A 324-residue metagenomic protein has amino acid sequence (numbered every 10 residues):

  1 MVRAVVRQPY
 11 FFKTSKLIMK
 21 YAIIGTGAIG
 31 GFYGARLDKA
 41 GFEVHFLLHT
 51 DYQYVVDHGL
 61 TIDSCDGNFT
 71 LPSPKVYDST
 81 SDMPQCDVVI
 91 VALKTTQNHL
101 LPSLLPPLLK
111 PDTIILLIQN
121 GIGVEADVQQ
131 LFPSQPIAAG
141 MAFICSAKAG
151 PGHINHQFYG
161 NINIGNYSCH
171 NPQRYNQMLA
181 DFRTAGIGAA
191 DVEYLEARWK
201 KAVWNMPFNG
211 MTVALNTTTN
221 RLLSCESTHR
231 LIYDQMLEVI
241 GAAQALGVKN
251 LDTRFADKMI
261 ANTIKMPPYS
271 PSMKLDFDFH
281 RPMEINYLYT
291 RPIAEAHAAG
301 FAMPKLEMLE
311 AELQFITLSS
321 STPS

Functional and structural regions predicted by a protein language model:
M1-V5: Targeting/processing segments of secretory and organellar proteins
Q8-P9, L17: Cationic, low-complexity basic patches in intrinsically disordered or flexible, solvent-exposed regions
K16-L71: NAD(P)+-binding Rossmann beta1-loop-alpha1 motif at the extreme N-terminus of oxidoreductases
Y21, E43-H45, I115, I137 (+1 more regions): Hydrophobic anchor at the start of a short beta-strand that flanks the dinucleotide cofactor-binding loop
N68-H153: Rossmann-like NAD(P)(H) cofactor-binding subdomain of soluble oxidoreductases
L108, L131-P136, P151-K201, M206-P207 (+1 more regions): Internal alpha-helical scaffold of NAD(P)-dependent oxidoreductase catalytic cores
R183, Y233-S324: NAD(P)-dependent Rossmann-like dehydrogenase/reductase catalytic/cofactor-binding core
